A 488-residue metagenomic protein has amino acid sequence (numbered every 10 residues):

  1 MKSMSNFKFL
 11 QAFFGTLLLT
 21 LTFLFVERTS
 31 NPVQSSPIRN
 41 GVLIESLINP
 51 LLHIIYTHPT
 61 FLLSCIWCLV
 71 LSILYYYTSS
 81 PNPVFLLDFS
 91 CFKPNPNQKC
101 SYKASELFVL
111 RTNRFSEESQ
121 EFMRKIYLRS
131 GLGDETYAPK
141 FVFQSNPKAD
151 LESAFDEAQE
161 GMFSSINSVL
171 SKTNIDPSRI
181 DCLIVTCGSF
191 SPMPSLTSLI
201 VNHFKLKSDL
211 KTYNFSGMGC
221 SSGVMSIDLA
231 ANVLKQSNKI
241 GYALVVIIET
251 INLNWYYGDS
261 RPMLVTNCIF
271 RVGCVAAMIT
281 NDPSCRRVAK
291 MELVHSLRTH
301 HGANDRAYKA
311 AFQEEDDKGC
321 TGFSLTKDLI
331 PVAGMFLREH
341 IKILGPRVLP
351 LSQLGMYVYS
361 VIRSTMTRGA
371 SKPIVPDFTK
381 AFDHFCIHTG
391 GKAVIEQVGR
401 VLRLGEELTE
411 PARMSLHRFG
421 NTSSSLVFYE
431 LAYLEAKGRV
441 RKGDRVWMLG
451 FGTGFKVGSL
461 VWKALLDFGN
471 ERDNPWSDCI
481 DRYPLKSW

Functional and structural regions predicted by a protein language model:
K2-P81: Terminal signal-anchor or tail-anchor transmembrane helices that tether membrane-associated enzymes to cellular
F13, L17, I38-R39, F61-C65 (+6 more regions): Hydrophobic pocket-lining "lid/loop/helix" segments that shape and contact the acyl-thioester
P37-L47, L51, S130, D134-Y137 (+7 more regions): Conserved catalytic cysteine-centered active-site region of acyl-thioester-dependent Claisen-condensing enzymes
L87-S90, T186, S216, L244-E249 (+2 more regions): Short beta-strand segments
Q98-K99, P194-S198, M225-D228, N254-S260 (+2 more regions): Short acidic, glycine/serine/threonine-rich loops at helix termini
D176-D181, D209-K211, A381, E407-L408 (+1 more regions): Short acidic capping loops at alpha-helix termini that bridge into adjacent secondary structure
D181-G188, N214, F385-C386, M448: Short glycine-rich or small-residue beta-strand-to-loop segments that form or flank ligand, phosphate, metal/Fe-S
E430-L449, V457-W476: Catalytic phosphate/nucleotide-handling subdomain of diverse soluble enzymes
